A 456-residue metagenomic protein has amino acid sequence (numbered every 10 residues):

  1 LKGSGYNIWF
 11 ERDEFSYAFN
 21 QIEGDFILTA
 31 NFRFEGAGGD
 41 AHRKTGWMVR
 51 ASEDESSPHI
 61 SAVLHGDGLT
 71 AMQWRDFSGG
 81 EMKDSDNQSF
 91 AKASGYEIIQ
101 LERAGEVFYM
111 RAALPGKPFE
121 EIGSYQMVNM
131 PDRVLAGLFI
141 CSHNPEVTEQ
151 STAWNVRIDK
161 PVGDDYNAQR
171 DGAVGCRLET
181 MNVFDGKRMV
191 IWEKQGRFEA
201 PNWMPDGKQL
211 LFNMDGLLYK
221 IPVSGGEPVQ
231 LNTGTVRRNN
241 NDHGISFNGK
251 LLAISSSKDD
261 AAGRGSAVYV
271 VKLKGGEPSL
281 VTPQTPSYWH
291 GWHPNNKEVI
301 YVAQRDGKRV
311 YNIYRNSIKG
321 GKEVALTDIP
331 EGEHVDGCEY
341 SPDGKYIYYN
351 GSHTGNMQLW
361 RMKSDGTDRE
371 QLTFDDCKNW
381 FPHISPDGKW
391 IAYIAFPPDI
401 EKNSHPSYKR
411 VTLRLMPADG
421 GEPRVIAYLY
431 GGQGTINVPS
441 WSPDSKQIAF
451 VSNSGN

Functional and structural regions predicted by a protein language model:
L1-N167: Extracellular glycan-recognition regions
A104, V174, D206, M214-D215 (+9 more regions): Short loop/turn segments that connect beta-strands within the blades of beta-propeller domains, predominantly WD40
D165-D185: Blade/loop signatures of beta-propeller domains
Y166-G172, W192, P205, L210-G216 (+6 more regions): Beta-strand C-termini and the immediately following turn/loop, strongest in propeller blades
G175-R177, L217-Y219, A262-Y269, R309-Y314 (+4 more regions): Structural motif
T180-R197, P222-N239, V271-P286, N316-H334 (+2 more regions): Multi-bladed beta-propeller domains
Q195-L211, V236-L252, Q284-V302, P330-N350 (+2 more regions): Conserved beta-propeller blade repeats
R410-G432, N437-S454: C-terminal closing repeat unit and adjoining cap/tail of repeat-based domains
